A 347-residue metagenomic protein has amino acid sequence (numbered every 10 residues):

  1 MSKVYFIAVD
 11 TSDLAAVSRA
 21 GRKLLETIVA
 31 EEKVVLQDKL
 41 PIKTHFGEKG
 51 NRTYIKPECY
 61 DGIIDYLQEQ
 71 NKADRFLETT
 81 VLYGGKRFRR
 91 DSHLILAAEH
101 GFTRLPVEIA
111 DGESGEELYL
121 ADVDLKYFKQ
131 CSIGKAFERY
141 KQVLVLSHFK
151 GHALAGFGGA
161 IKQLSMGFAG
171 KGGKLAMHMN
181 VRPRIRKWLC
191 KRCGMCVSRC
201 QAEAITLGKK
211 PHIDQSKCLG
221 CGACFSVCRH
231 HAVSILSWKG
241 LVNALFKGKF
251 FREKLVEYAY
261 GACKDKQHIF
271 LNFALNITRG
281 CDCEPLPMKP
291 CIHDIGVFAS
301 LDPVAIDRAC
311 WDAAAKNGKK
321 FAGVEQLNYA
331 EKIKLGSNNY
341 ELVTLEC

Functional and structural regions predicted by a protein language model:
S2-E78, Y83-C347: Extended, low-polarity segments enriched in aliphatic/aromatic residues
